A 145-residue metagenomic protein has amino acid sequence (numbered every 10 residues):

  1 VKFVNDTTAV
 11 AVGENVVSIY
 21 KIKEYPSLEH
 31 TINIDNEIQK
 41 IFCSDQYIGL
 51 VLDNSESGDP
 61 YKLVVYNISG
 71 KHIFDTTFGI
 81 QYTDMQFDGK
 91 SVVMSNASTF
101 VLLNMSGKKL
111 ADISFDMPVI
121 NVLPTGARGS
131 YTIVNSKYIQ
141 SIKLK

Functional and structural regions predicted by a protein language model:
V1-D6, I34-D45, F78-K90, M117-G129: Repeated scaffold domains used in trafficking and secretory/extracellular systems, primarily beta-propellers
V1-K62: Acidic, serine/threonine- and glycine-rich low-complexity intrinsically disordered segments that serve as flexible
K2-V12, D45-S57, Q86-S95, V101 (+2 more regions): Short beta-strand elements that form the blades of beta-propeller/WD-repeat-like and other beta-sheet-rich scaffold
N15-Y20, S57-V64, T99-L103, Y138-L144: Structural motif
K21-Y25, N67-K71, N104-K108, K145: Short loop/turn segments that connect beta-strands within beta-propeller blades
P26-I32, G70-T77, K108-S114: A short beta-strand motif characteristic of beta-propeller blades
T99-V119: C-terminal structured domain segments
D112-P124, I133-V134, Y138-I142: C-terminal interaction modules of eukaryotic adaptor/scaffold proteins
